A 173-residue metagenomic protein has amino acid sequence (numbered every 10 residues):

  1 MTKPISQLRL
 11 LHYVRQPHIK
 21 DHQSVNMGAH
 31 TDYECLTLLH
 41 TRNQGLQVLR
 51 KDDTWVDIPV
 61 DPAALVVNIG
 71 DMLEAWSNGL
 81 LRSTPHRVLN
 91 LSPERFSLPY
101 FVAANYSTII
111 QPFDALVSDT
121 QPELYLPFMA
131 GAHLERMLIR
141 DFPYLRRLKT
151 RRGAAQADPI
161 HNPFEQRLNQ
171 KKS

Functional and structural regions predicted by a protein language model:
M1-S173: C-terminal flanking tails of non-heme Fe-dependent oxygenases
